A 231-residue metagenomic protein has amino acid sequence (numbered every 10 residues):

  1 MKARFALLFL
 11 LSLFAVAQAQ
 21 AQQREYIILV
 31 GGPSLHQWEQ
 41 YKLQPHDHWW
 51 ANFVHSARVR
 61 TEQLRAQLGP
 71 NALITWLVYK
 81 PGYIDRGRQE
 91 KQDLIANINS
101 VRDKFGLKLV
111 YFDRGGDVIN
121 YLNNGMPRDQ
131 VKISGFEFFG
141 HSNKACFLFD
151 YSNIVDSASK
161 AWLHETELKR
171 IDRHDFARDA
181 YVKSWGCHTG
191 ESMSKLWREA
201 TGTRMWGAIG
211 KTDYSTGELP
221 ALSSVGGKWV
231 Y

Functional and structural regions predicted by a protein language model:
M1-F5: Positively charged n-region of N-terminal signal peptides that target proteins for export
A6-A15: Bacterial N-terminal signal peptides
Q20-V118: A domain-level signal for caspase-like cysteine endopeptidase catalytic cores and their zymogen-processing architecture
Q23-E25, N71-I74, R128-I133, A177-D179: A general structural motif
R58-Q67, N120-D129, E165-D175: Short, basic/hydrophobic alpha-helical segments
I133-G217: Catalytic cores of nucleophile-dependent amide-cleaving enzymes
Y214-S223, Y231: Short, charged, surface-exposed secondary-structure boundary motifs
